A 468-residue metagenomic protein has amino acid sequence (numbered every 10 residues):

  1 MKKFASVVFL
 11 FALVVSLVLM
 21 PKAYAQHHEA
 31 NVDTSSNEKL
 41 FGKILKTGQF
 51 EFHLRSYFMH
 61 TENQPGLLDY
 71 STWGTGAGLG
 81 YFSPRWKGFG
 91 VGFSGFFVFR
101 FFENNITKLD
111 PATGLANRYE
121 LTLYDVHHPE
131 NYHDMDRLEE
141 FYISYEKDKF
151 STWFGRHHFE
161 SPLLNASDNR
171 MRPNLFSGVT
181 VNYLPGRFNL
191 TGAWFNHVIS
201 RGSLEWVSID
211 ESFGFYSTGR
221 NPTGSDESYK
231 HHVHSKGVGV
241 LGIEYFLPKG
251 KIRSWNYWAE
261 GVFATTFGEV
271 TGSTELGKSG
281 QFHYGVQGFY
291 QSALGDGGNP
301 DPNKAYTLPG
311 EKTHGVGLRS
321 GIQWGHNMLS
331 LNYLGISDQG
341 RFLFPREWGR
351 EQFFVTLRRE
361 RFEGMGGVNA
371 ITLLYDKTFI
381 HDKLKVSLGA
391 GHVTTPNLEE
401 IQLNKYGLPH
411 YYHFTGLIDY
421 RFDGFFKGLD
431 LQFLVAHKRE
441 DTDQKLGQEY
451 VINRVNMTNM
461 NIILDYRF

Functional and structural regions predicted by a protein language model:
H27-H28, T34-F50, F82-G92, K149 (+4 more regions): Short loop/turn motifs that connect adjacent beta-strands in outer-membrane beta-barrel proteins
F52, A77-S83, F141-Y145, V179-Y183 (+7 more regions): Residues on the lipid-exposed face of transmembrane beta-strands in outer-membrane beta-barrel proteins
F52-L54, F93, F154, L190-G192 (+9 more regions): Membrane-embedded beta-strand positions of outer-membrane beta-barrel proteins
S56-H60, G95-F101, K147-K149, R156-S161 (+13 more regions): Transmembrane beta-strands of outer-membrane beta-barrel pores
F82-T113, H128-S208, I243-G250, L331-S337: Outer membrane beta-barrel
F101-N104, T191-V238, S279-F353, V435-V455: Outer-membrane beta-barrel translocator/channel fold
A166-P173, H197-R201, V233-S235, N256-F267 (+3 more regions): Solvent-exposed loop/turn segments connecting transmembrane beta-strands in outer-membrane beta-barrel proteins
R454-F468: Outer-membrane beta-barrel "beta-signal"
